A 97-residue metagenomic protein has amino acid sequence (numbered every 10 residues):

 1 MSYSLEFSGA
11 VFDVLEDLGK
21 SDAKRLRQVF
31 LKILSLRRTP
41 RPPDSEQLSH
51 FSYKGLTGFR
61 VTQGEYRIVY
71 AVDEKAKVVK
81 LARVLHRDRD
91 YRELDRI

Functional and structural regions predicted by a protein language model:
M1-K32: Arg/Lys-rich, positively charged N-terminal/basic patches that mediate binding to nucleic acids
D13, S35, H86-R89: Active-site micro-motifs of SAM-dependent methyltransferase domains
G19, P40, L94-D95: Short, flexible helix/strand-to-coil boundary loops that buttress conserved ligand/catalytic motifs in alpha/beta
K20, P42, H86-D88: Intrinsically disordered, low-complexity regulatory regions of eukaryotic regulatory proteins
K24, G58-F59, Q63-R67, A71-I97: Enriched for short, Lys/Arg-rich terminal
L34-T62: A short, surface-exposed loop/turn module that caps and links secondary-structure elements
